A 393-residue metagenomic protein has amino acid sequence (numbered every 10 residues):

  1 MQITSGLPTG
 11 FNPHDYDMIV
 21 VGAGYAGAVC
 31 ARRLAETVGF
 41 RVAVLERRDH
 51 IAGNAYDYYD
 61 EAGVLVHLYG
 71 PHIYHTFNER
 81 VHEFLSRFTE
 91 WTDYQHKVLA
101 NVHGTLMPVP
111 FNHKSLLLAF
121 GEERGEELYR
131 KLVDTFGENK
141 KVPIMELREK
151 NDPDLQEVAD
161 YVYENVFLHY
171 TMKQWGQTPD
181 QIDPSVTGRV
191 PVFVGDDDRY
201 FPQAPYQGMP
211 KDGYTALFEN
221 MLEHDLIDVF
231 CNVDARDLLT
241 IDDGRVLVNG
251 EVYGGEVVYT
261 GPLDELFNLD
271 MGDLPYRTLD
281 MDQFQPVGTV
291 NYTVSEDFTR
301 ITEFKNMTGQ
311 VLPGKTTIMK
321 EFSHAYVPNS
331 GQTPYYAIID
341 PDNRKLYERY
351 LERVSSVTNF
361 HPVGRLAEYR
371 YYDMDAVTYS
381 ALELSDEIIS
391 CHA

Functional and structural regions predicted by a protein language model:
M1-H14: A short, basic/flexible loop-to-alpha-helix module at the beginning of a structural domain
Y16-V44: N-terminal Rossmann-like FAD-binding beta1-loop-alpha1 element of flavoenzymes
A35-E61: Glycine-rich FAD pyrophosphate-binding loop
T37, D237-R353: Mid-domain catalytic core of redox enzymes that form a hydrophobic substrate pocket/lid adjacent to a catalytic redox
A52-N54, V102-H103, M107-P110, L117 (+7 more regions): Short catalytic/ligand-binding loop motif for oxyanion handling, primarily in non-cytosolic enzymes, centered on
A62-T135: Dinucleotide-binding Rossmann-like beta1-alpha1 core, especially the glycine-rich loop that anchors the ADP
H103-M107, H113-G255: Active-site/ligand-binding neighborhood in enzyme catalytic cores
T333-A393: C-terminal catalytic lobe of FAD-dependent flavoproteins
